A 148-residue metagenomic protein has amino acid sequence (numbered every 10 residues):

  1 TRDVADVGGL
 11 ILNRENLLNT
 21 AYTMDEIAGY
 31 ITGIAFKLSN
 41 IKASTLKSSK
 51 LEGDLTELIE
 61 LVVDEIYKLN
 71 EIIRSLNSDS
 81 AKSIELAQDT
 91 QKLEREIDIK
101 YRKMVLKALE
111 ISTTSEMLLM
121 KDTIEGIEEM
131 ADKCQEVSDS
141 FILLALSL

Functional and structural regions predicted by a protein language model:
T1-L148: Cytosolic, long alpha-helical scaffolding segments
